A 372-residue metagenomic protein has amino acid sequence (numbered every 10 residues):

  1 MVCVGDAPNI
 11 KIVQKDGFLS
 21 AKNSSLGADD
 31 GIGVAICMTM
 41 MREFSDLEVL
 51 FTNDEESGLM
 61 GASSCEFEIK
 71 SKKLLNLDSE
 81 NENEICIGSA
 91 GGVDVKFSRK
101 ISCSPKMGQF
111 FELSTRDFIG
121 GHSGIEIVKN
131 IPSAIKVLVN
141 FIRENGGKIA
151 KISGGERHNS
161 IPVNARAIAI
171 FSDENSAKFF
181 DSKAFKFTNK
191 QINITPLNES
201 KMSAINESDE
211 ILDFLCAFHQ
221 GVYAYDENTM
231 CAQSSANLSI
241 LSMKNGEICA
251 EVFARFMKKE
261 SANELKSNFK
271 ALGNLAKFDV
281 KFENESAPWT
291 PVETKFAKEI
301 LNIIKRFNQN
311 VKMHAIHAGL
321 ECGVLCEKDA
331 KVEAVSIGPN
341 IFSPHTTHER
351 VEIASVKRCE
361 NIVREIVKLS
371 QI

Functional and structural regions predicted by a protein language model:
M1-F18: Acidic/His- and Gly-rich active-site-bordering loop/insert found across diverse amide/peptide-bond hydrolases
K15-E56, F110-D117, G121-N145, A167-F171 (+3 more regions): Alpha-helical metal-binding/catalytic segments enriched in His/Glu/Asp
S24-S102, I149-A150, Y223-M230, I372: Acidic/histidine-rich catalytic neighborhood of metal-dependent amide-processing enzymes
S104-G108, E126-S153, I170-A236, E264 (+1 more regions): Acidic-enriched catalytic cores of C-N bond-cleaving enzymes acting on peptides and small amides
N130-N145, D209-Y225, A262-N274, T294 (+3 more regions): His/Asp/Glu-rich mid-to-C-terminal helical/loop segments that flank catalytic regions of hydrolases
I131-K136, N140-S153, T290-V332: Active-site-adjacent substrate-binding region of metalloamidase/peptidase-like peptide-processing proteins
R157-S160, R166-I168, N193-S203, N237-S242 (+2 more regions): A short beta-alpha structural unit
Q233-C249, F253, N310-E365: Zn-dependent metallopeptidase/amidohydrolase metal-coordination segment
